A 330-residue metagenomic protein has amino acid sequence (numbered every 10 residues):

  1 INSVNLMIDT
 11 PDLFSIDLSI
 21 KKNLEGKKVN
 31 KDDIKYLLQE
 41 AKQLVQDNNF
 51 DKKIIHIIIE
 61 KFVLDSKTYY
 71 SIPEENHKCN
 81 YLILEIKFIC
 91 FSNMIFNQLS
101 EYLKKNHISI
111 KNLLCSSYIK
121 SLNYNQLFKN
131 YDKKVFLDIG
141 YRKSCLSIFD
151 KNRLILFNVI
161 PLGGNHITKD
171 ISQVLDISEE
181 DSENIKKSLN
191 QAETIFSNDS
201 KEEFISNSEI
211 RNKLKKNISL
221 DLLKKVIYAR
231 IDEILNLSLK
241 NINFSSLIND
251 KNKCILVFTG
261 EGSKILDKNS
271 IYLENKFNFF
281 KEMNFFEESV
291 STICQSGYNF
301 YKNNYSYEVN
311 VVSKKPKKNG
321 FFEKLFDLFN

Functional and structural regions predicted by a protein language model:
I1, K28-V29, D170-S172, I177 (+1 more regions): N-terminal phosphate-binding loop and adjacent alpha-helix
I1-K134, I155, A192-I195, N212-K224 (+5 more regions): Nucleotide/phosphate-binding catalytic cleft detector across ATP-hydrolyzing and phosphate-transferring enzymes
L6, L103, I171, S238 (+1 more regions): Residue-level signature of catalytic and energy-coupling elements of molecular machines, predominantly ATP/GTP-dependent
D9-P11, F136-S144, F149-N152, I160-N165 (+3 more regions): A short acidic Gly-Thr/Ser loop motif
L127-T194: Acidic, glycine-rich loop-and-beta core segments that form the ion-binding/anion-interacting portion of active sites
Q173-N243: Gly/charged contiguous loops adjacent to phosphate- or pyrophosphate-bearing nucleotide/cofactor binding elements
K240-V257, S263-E282: ATP-binding/phosphotransfer module of carbohydrate and carboxylate kinases, centering on a glycine-rich
Y272-Y298, Y307: Conserved phosphate-binding/catalytic loops in two-lobed NTP-binding clefts
